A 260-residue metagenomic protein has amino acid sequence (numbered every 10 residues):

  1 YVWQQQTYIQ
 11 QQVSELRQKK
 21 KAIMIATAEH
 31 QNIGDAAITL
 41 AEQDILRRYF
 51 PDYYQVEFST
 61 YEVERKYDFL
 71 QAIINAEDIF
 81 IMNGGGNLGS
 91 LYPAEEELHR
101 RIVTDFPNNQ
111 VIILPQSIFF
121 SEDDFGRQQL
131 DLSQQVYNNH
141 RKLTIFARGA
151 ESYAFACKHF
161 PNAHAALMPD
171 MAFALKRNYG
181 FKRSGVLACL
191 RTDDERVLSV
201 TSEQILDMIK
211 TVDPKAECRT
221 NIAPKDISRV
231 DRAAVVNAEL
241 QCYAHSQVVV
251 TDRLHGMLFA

Functional and structural regions predicted by a protein language model:
Y1-F259: Active-site anion-handling motifs in enzyme catalytic cores
